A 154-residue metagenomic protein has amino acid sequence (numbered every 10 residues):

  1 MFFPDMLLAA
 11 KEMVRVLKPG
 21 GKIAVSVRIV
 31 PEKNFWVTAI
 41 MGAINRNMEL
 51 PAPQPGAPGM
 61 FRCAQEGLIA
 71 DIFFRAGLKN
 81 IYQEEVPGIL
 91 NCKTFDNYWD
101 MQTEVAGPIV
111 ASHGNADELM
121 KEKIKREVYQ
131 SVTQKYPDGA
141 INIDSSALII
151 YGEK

Functional and structural regions predicted by a protein language model:
M1-D5: A short His-aromatic
L7-K93, I109, H113: Conserved catalytic/acceptor-binding region of the Class I
F35, A52-P53, L119-K123, I143-D144: Alpha-helix N-cap and coil->helix boundary residues
C63, G67-L68, D96-D100, K121-R126 (+1 more regions): Short amphipathic alpha-helical patches
A76-K79, W99-G107, D144-K154: Core SAM-dependent methyltransferase catalytic element
N80-P137: C-terminal helical/coil "lid" or tail adjacent to the Rossmann-like core of SAM-dependent
D138-N142: Short proline/glycine-enriched turn/loop segments at secondary-structure junctions
